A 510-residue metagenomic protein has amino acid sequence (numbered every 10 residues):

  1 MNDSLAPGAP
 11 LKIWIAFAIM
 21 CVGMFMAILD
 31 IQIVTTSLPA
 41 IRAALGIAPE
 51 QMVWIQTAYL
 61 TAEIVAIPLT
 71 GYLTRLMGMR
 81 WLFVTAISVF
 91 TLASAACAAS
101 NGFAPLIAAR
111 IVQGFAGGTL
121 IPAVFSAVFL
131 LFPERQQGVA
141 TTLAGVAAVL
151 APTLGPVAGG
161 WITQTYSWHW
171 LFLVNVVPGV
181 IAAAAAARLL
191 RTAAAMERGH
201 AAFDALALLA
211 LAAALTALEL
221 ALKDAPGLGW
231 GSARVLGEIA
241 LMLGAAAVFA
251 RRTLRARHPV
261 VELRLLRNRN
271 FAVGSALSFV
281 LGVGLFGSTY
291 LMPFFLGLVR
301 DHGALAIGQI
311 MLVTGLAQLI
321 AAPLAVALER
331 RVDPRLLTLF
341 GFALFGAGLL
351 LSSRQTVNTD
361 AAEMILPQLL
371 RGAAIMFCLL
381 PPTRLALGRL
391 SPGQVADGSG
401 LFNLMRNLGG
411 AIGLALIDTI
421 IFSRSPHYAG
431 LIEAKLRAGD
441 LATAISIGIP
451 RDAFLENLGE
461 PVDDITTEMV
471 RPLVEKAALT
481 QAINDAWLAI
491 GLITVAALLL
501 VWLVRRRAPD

Functional and structural regions predicted by a protein language model:
N2, A6, Q51, I181 (+2 more regions): Hydrophobic transmembrane architecture of multi-pass small-molecule transporters
L11-G71, R75-R80, A86, S94 (+8 more regions): Transmembrane core module of solute transporters
T36, L60, I67-A207, D224 (+1 more regions): Helix-loop-helix hairpins in multi-pass membrane proteins, especially solute transporters
A95-A99, A183-R188, A247-R251, L350-S353 (+3 more regions): Membrane-embedded alpha-helical segments of multi-pass transporters/permeases
N101, P133, L189-A193, P226-G227 (+5 more regions): Short helix-capping/hinge motifs at transmembrane helix termini and TM-loop junctions
V139, L143-L154, G160, S288 (+1 more regions): Small-residue-rich alpha-helical segments with characteristic i,i+4
V176-A194, A213-K223, M242-R255, L500-R505: C-terminal membrane-cytosol helix-exit motif in multi-pass small-molecule transporters
P178-T216, V261-R267, P426, G430-N457: Central mid-sequence intracellular linker of multi-pass
